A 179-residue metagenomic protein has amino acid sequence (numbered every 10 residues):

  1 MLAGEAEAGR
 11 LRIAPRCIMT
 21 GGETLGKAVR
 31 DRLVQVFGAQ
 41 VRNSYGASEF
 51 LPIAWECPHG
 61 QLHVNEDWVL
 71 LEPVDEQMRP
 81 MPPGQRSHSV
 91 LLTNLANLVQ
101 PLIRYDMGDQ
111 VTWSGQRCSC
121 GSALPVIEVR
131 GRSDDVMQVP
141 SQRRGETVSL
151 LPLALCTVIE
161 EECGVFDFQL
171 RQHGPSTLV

Functional and structural regions predicted by a protein language model:
M1-V179: Active-site glycine/GP-rich loop and adjacent strand/helix microenvironment that borders small-molecule binding pockets
